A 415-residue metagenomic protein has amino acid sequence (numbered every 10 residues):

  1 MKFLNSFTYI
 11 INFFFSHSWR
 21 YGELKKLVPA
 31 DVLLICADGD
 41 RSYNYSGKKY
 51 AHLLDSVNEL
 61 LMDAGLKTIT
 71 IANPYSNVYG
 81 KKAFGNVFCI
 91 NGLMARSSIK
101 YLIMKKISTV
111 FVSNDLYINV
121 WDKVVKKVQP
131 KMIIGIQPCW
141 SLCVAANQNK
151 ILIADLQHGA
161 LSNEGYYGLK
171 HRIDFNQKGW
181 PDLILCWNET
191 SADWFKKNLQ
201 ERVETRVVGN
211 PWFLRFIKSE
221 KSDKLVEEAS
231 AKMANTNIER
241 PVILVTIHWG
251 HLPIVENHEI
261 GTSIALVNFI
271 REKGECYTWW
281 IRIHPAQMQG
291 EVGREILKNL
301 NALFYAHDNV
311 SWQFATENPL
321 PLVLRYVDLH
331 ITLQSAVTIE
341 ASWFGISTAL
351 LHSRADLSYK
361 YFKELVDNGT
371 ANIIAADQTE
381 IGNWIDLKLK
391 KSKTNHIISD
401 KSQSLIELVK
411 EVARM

Functional and structural regions predicted by a protein language model:
F3-W212: Active-site and donor-binding regions of nucleotide-sugar-utilizing enzymes
L53, V207-L300: Conserved catalytic-core segment of nucleotide-activated headgroup transferases in glycan assembly
G80-K81, N163-L169, R215-K221, S342-W343 (+2 more regions): Short, charged, surface-exposed secondary-structure boundary motifs
V120, A286-I339, F344: Donor nucleotide-activated moiety binding/catalytic core segment of transferases that use nucleotide-activated donors
P130-K131, D182, P241, R325-L329: Conserved acidic residues
G135-I136, Q157, E164, K196 (+1 more regions): A donor-sugar binding/catalytic signature common to diverse glycosyltransferases and related nucleotide-sugar
R202, V207, L297-A302, Q334-D400: Catalytic binding pocket for nucleotide-activated donors in carbohydrate/polymer assembly enzymes
I397-M415: C-terminal alpha-helical cap of glycosyltransferases
